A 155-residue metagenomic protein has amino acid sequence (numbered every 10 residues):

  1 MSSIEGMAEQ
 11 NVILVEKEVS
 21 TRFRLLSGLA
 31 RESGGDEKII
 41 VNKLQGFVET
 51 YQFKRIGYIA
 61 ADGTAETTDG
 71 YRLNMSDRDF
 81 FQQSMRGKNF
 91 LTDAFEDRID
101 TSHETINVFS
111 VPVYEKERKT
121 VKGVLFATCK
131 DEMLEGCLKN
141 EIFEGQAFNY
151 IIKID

Functional and structural regions predicted by a protein language model:
M1-I39, Y51-K54: Juxtamembrane extracytoplasmic/periplasmic/luminal helical "stalk" adjacent to the first N-terminal
E5, F23, S27, V41-Q45 (+4 more regions): Extracytoplasmic/secreted envelope proteins and their assembly/folding machinery, especially bacterial periplasmic
E16, S33-G34, L44-Q52, D100 (+1 more regions): Short regulatory alpha-helical segment in sensory/regulatory domains of signaling proteins that mediates
L26, F53-Y58, A147-I151: Short, hydrophobic-rich beta-strand element in sensory/regulatory alpha-beta domains
T50, I56-G57, D62-M133, C137-N140: Extracytoplasmic/periplasmic ligand-binding sensor regions of membrane-associated signaling proteins
